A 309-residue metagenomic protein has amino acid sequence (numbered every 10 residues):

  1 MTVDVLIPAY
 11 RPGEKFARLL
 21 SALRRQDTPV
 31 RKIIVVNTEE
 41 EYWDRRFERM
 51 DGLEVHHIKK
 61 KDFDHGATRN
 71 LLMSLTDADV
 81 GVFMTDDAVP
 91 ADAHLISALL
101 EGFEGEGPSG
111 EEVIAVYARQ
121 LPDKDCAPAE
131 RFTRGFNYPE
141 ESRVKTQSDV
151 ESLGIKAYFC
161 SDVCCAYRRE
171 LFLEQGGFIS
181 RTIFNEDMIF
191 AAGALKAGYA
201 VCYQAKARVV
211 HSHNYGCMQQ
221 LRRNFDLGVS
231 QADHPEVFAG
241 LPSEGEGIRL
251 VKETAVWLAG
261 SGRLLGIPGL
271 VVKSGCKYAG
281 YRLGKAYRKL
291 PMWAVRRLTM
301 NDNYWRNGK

Functional and structural regions predicted by a protein language model:
P12-R25: Short, well-formed alpha-helical segments that are part of the catalytic scaffolds of diverse glycosyltransferases
V35-R45, A88-V89: A conserved acidic beta->alpha catalytic loop
K59-T76: Glycine-rich, basic loop-to-helix element that forms the pyrophosphate-binding segment of sugar-nucleotide handling
G81: Short aromatic/hydrophobic "clamp" motif used to bind/position activated sugar donors
H94-R131: Conserved donor NDP-sugar-binding/catalytic core segment of glycosyltransferases
Q147-Y167, I183: A recurrent flexible, glycine/aromatic-enriched loop bordering the glycosyltransferase active site that acts as
I183-F190: Acidic donor-binding loop at a coil-to-helix junction in glycosyltransferase catalytic cores that engages
V201, A207-G280: Active-site-adjacent helix/loop segment of glycosyltransferases that harbors family-specific signature motifs
